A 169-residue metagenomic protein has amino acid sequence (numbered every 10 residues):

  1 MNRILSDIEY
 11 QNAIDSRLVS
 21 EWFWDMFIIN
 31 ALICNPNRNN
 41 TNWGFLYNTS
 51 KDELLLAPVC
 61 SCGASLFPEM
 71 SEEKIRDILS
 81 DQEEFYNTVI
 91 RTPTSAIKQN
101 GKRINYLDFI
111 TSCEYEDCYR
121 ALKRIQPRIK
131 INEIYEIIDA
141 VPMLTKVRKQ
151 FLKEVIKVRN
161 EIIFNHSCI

Functional and structural regions predicted by a protein language model:
N2-S71: Conserved kinase catalytic-core segment
Y47-I169: C-terminal catalytic region of ATP-dependent kinase domains
